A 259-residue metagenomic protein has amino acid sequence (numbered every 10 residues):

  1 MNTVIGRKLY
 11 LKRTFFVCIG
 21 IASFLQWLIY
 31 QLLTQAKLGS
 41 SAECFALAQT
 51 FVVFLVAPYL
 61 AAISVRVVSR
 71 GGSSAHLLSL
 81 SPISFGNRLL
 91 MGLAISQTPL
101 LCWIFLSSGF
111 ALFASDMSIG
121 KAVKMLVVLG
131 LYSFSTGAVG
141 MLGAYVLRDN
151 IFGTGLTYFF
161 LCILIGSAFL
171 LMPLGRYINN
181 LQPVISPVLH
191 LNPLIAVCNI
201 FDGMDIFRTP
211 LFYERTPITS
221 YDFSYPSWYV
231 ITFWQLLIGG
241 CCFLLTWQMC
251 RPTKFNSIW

Functional and structural regions predicted by a protein language model:
M1-G72, L101-S108, E214-W259: Hydrophobic alpha-helical transmembrane segments
N2-I19, A46-L47, I83-M91, D149-C162: Alpha-helical transmembrane segments and their helix-start/interface "positive-inside/aromatic belt" motifs in integral
R13-F16, A42-A57, L93-S96, K121-F134 (+3 more regions): Alpha-helical transmembrane segments of polytopic membrane proteins
A36-K37, V68, G72-S73, F110-M117 (+3 more regions): Membrane-interfacial segments
R70-T98, A122, L126, V146-L156: Alpha-helical transmembrane segments with an aromatic anchor "belt"
L93-Y145: Secretory targeting signals
S133-Y177: A structural motif at transmembrane helix-loop-helix junctions in multipass membrane proteins
L170-L237: Terminal transmembrane helical anchor/hairpin motif
